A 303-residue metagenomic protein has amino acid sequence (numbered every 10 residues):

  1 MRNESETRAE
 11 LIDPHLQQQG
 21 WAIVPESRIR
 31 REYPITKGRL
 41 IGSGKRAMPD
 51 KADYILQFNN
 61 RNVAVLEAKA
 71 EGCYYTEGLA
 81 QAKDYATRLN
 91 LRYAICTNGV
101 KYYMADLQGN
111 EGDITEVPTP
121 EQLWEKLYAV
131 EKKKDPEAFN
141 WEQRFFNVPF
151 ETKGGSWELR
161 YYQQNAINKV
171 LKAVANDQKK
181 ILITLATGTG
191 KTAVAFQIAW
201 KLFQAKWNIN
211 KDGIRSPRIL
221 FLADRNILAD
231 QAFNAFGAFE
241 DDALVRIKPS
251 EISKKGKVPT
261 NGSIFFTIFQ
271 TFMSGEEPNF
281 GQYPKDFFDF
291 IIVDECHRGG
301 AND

Functional and structural regions predicted by a protein language model:
M1-A64, A68-R218, I227, Q231-A243 (+4 more regions): ATP-dependent helicase/translocase motor core
Q81-A82, A235, I247-I252, E276-N279 (+1 more regions): Short beta-alpha junctions and helix-cap segments that line functional grooves
G99, F269-Q270, C296, A301: Flexible loop residues that form catalytic and substrate-binding hotspots at small-molecule/glycan-binding clefts
M104, D230-Q231, G275, G300-N302: Extracytoplasmic/secreted cell-surface and envelope-processing proteins
P217-L220, D303: Short beta-alpha connecting loops at secondary-structure transitions that line or flank enzyme active sites
L222, F265-F266, I292: Structural motif
A223-N226, R246-G256, I268-S274: Conserved helicase motor
Q282-D303: SF2 helicase catalytic motif II
